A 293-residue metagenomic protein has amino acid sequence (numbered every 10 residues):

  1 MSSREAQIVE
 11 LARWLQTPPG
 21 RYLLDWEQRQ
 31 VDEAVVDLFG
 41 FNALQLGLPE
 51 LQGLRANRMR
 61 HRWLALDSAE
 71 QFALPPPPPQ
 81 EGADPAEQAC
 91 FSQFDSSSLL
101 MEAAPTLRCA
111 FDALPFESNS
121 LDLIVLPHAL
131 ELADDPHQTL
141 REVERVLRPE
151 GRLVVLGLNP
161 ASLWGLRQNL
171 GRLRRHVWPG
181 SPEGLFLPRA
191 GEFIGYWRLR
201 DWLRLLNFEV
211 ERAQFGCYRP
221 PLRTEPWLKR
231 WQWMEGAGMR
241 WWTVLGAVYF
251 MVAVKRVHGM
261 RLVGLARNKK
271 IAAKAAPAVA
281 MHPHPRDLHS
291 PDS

Functional and structural regions predicted by a protein language model:
M1-D37: Class I SAM-dependent methyltransferase Rossmann-like catalytic core, especially the SAM/SAH-binding loop
R29, E33-L114: Class I SAM-dependent methyltransferase SAM/SAH-binding core
D122-H137: A short SAM/SAH-binding and catalytic strip from SAM-dependent methyltransferases
H137-R152: A short glycine-rich, Lys/Arg-flanked "PGG" loop and its adjoining helix->strand segment in the class I
R152-P182, A190: Conserved class I S-adenosyl-L-methionine
L170, R189-A213: Short alpha-helix
E209-M234: Conserved catalytic loop of SAM-dependent methyltransferase domains
W233-S293: C-terminal lobe and adjacent flexible extensions of AdoMet/dcAdoMet transferase-like proteins
